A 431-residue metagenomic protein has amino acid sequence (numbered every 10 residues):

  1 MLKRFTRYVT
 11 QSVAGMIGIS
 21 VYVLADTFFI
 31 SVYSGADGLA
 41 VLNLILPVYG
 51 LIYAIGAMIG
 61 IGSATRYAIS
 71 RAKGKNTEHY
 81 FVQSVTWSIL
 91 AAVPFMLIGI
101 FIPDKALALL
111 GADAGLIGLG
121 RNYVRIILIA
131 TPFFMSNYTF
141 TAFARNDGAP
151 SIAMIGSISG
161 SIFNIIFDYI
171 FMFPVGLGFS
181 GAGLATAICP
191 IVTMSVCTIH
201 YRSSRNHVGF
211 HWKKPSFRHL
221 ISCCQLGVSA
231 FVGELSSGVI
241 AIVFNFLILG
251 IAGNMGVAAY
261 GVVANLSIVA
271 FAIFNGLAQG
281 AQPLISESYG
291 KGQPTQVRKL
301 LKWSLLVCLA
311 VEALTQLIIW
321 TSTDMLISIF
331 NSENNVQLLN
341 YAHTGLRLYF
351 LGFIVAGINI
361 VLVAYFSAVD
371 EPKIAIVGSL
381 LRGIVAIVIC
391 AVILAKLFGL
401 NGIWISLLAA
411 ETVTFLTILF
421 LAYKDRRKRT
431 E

Functional and structural regions predicted by a protein language model:
M1-S34, P47-G62, R66, I89-M96 (+4 more regions): N-terminal transmembrane alpha-helices
M1-V13, Y67-A130, L177-V228, I285-G352 (+1 more regions): Short alpha-helical transmembrane segments in multi-pass integral membrane proteins
R7-D26, I126, N137, G160 (+5 more regions): Transmembrane helical elements of multi-pass membrane transporters/channels
V21-A40, L107-A114, I170-L177, G238-N265 (+4 more regions): Helix-terminus/linker motif at the lipid-water interface of multi-pass membrane proteins
I30-G50, A114-L119, F179-S180, H219-L226 (+5 more regions): Interfacial/gating helices of multi-pass transporter permease domains
L39-L97, F134-N146, P150-I152, A259-L317 (+2 more regions): Small-residue-rich hydrophobic transmembrane alpha-helices
L51-A54, N164-D168, M194-T198, I268-A272 (+3 more regions): Hydrophobic transmembrane alpha-helices of multi-pass small-molecule transporters
G60, I126-R145, A153-S161, A182-C197 (+5 more regions): Short runs within selected transmembrane alpha-helices of multi-pass transporters and secretion channels
